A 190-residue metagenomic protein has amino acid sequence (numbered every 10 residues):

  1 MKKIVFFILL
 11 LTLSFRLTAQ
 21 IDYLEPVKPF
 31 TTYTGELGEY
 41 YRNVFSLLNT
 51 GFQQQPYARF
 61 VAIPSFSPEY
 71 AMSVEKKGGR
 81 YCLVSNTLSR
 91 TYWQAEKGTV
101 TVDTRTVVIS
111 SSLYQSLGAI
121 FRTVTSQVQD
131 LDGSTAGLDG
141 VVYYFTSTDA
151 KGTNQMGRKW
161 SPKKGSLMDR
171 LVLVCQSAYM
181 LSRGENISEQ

Functional and structural regions predicted by a protein language model:
M1-Y23: Bacterial Sec-dependent N-terminal signal peptides
Q20-Q190: Function-determining sites in protein domains
